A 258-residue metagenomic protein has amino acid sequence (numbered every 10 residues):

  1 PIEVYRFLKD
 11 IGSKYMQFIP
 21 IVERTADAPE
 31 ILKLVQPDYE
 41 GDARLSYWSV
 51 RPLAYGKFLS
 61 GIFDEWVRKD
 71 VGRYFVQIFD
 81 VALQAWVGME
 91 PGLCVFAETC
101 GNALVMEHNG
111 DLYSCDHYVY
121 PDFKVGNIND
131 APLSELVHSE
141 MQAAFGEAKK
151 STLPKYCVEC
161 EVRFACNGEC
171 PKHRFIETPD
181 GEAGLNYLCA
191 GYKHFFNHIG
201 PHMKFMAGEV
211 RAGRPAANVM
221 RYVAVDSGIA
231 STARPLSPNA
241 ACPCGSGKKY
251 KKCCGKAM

Functional and structural regions predicted by a protein language model:
P1-V95, T99, V105, V119-Y120 (+1 more regions): Radical SAM enzyme [4Fe-4S]-AdoMet core and its adjacent flexible, acidic and glycine-rich loops/tails across
I62, G110, L133: Conserved, mostly hydrophobic/aromatic
P91, V119-R163: Membrane-interface junctions of multi-pass transporters
S114-H117, P154-K172, A190-G191, A241-G255: Local cysteine-cluster metal-coordination motifs and their immediate loop/turn environment, predominantly Fe-S cluster
Q142-K149, P154-C157, H173-T178, S227-A233 (+1 more regions): Short, intrinsically disordered, charge-biased short linear motifs at domain edges
F145, A183-G228: Short Fe-S-cluster ligation motifs
E169-I176, D180-E182, G200-K204, C254-M258: Short cysteine/histidine-rich zinc-coordinating motifs and their immediately flanking basic loops
R211-M258: Acidic/negatively charged segments and metal-coordination signatures
